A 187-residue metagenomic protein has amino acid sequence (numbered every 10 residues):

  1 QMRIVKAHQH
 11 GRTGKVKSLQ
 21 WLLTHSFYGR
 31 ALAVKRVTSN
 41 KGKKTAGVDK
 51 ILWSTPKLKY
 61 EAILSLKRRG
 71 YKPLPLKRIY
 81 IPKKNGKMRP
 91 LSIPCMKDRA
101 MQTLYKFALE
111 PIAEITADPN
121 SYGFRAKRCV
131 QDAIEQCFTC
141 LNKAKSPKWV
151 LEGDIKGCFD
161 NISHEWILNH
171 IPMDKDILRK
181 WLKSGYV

Functional and structural regions predicted by a protein language model:
Q1-S54: N-terminal alpha-helical targeting/anchoring segments
R3-I4, A62, C137, L178: Generic hydrophobic alpha-helical segments
Y28, L109-I115: Short helix-interrupting loop/turn segments at helix-coil junctions
K41-S54, P73-A100, T116-C129, L151-E152 (+1 more regions): Short, conserved non-catalytic motifs in the polymerase core
S54-P73: Amphipathic alpha-helical blocks
A100-L109: Active/ligand-binding-proximal structured segments within catalytic/core domains that scaffold catalytic residues
P119-N120, R125, D132-V187: Conserved polymerase palm-domain catalytic core
